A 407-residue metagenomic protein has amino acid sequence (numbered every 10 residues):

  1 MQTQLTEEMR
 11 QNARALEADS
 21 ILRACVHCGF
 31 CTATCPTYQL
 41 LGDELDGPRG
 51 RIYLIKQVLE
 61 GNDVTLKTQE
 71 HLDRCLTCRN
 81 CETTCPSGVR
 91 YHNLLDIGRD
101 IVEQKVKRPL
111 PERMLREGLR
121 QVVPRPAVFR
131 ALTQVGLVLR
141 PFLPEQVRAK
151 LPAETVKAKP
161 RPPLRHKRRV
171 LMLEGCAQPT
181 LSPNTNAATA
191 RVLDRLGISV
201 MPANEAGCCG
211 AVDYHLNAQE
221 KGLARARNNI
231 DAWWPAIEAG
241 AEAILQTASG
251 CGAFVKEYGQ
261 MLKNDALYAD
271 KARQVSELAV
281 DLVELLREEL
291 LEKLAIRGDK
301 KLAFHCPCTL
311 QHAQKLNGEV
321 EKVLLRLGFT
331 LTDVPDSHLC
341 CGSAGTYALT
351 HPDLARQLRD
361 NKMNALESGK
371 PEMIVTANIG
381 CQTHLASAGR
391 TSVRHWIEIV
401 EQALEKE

Functional and structural regions predicted by a protein language model:
M1-R14, T37-E70, G88-E117, R394-V400: Non-heme iron-sulfur electron-transfer modules
A15, Y91-E407: Iron-sulfur cluster-binding electron-transfer modules in prokaryotic oxidoreductases
D19-Y38, T65, Q69-V89, H338-L339: Cysteine-centered iron-sulfur cluster-binding motifs in ferredoxin-type domains/subunits of redox enzymes
G29-A33, D43-P48, V200-P202: N-terminal glycine-rich anion-binding loops that anchor highly charged ligand groups
F30-A33, Y53, L137, A253: Generic structural signal for well-ordered, non-membrane alpha-helices
D43, G47, T83-P86, A243 (+2 more regions): Short, surface-exposed helix-loop/turn micro-motifs enriched in polar/charged residues
E60, T84, N217: Short His/Asp/Glu-rich catalytic/ion-coordination signatures at enzyme active sites or charged loops
